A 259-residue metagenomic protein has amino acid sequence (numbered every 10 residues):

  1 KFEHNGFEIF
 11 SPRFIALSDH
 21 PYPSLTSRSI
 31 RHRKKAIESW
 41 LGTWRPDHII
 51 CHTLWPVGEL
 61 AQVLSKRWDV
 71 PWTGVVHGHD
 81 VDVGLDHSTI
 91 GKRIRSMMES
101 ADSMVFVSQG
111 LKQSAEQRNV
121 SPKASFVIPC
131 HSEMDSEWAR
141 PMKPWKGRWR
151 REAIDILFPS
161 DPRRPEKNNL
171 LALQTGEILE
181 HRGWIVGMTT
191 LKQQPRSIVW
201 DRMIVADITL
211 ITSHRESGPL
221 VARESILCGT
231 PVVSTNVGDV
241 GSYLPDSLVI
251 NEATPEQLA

Functional and structural regions predicted by a protein language model:
W72-H87, S103: A short, histidine- and acid-enriched strand-loop-helix "catalytic/donor-clamping" loop that lines the nucleotide-sugar
L85, E116, H131-R148: Acidic anion/phosphate-binding donor-loop and adjacent secondary structure in glycosyltransferase catalytic cores
S100-A124, S132-M134, N168: A short, active-site helix/loop in glycosyltransferases that binds the activated sugar's phosphate group
S132, G147-K167, L173-G176: Conserved donor-binding/catalytic core segment of Leloir-type glycosyltransferases
D201-A206: Short alpha-helical donor nucleotide-sugar binding micro-motif in glycosyltransferases
H214: Aromatic "clamp/platform" in nucleotide-sugar-dependent glycosyltransferases that forms part of the donor/acceptor
A222, P231-S234: Short hydrophobic beta-strand element within catalytic cores of glycosyltransferases and related nucleotide-activated
S247-E256: Conserved acidic donor-binding segment of nucleotide-sugar-dependent glycosyltransferases
